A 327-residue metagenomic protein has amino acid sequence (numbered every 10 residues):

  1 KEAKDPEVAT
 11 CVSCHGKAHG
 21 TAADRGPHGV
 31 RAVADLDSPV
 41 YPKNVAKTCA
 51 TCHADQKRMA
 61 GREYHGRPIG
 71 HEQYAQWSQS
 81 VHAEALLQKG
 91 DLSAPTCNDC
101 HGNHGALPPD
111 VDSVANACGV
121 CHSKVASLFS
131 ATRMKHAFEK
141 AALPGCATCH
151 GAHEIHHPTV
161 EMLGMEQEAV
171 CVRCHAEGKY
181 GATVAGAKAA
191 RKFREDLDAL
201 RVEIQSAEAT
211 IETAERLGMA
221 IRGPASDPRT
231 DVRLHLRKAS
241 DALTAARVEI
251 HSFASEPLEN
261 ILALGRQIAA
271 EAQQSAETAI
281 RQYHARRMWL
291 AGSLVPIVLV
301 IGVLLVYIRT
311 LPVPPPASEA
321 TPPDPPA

Functional and structural regions predicted by a protein language model:
K1-L299, P316-E319, P326: Short sequence/structural segments immediately N-terminal
I301-V303: A cross-kingdom C-terminal cell-surface attachment/processing module
L305-A317: Membrane-interface capping segments at transmembrane-helix boundaries
